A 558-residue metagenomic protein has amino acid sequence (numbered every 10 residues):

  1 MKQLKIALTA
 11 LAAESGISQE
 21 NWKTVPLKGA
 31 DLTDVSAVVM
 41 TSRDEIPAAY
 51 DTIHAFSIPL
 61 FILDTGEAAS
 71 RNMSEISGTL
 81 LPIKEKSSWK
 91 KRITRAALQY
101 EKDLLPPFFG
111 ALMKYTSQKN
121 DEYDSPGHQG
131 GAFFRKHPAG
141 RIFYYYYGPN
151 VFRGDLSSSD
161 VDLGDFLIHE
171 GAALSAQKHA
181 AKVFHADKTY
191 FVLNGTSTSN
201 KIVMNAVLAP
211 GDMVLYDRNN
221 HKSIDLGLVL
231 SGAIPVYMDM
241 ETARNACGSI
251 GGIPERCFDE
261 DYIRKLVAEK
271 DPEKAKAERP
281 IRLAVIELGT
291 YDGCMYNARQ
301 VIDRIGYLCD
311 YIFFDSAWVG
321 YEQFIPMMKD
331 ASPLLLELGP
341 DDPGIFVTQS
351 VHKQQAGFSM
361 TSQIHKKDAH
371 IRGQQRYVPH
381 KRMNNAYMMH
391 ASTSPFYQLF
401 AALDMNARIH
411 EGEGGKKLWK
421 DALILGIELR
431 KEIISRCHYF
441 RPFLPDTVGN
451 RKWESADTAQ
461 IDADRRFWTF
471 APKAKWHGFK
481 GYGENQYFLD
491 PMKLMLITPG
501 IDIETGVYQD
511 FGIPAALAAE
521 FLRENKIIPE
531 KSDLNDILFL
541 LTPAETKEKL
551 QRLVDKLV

Functional and structural regions predicted by a protein language model:
M1-G16: A short, flexible N-terminal coil/short beta segment enriched in small residues
Q3-I6, T189, V214: Conserved hydrophobic helix-helix packing surfaces used for dimerization/oligomerization
L8-L11, E20-L32, M40-S57, I62-E67 (+5 more regions): Conserved PLP-enzyme active-site core in the AAT-like
E14-N150: N-terminal glycine-rich, Lys/His-bearing helix-loop that initiates the first secondary-structure elements of many
R135-V151, P254-C257, R264, A268 (+3 more regions): Charged, glycine/proline-rich intrinsically disordered loops and linkers
P149-T198: Conserved N-terminal alpha-helix of the aminotransferase class I/II PLP-enzyme fold
T189-Y190, T348, K526-E530: A short linear hydrophobic-aromatic micro-motif
L423-V558: Conserved C-terminal alpha-helix-loop-beta "cap" of PLP-dependent enzymes that closes/shapes the active-site mouth
